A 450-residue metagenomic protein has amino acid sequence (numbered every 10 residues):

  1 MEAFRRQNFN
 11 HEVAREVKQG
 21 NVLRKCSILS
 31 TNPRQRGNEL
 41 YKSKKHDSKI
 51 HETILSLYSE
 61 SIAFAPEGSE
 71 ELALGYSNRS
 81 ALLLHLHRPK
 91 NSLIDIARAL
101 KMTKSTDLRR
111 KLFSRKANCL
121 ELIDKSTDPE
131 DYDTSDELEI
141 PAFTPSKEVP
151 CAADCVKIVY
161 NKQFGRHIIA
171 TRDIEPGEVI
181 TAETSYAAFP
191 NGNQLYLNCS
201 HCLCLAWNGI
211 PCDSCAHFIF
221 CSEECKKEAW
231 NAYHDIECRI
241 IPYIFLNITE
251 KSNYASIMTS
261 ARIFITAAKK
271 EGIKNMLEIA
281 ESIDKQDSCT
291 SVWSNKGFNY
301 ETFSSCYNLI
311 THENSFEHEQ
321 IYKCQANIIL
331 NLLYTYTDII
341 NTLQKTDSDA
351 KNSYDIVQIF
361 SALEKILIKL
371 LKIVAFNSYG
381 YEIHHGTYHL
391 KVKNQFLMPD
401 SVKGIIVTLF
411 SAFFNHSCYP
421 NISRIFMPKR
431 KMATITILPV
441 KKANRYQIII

Functional and structural regions predicted by a protein language model:
M1-I450: Short alpha-helical interaction motifs and adjacent low-complexity tails used for partner binding in regulatory proteins
